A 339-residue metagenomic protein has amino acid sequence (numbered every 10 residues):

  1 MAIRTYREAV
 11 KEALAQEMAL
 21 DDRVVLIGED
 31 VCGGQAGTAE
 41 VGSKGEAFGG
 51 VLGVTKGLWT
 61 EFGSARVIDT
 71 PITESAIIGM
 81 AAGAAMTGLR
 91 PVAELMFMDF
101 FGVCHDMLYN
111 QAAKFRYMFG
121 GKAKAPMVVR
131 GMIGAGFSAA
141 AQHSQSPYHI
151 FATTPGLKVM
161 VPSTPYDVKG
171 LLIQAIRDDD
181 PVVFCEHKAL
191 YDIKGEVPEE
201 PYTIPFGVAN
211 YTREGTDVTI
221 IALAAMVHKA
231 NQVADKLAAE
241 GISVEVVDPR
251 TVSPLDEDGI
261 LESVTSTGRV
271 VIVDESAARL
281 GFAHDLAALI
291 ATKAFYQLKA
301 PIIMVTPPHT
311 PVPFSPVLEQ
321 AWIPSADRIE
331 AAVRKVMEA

Functional and structural regions predicted by a protein language model:
M1-P181, C185, A189, Q320: Thiamine diphosphate
Q35-G53, G57-E61, A123-P126, K188-A339: Thiamine diphosphate
